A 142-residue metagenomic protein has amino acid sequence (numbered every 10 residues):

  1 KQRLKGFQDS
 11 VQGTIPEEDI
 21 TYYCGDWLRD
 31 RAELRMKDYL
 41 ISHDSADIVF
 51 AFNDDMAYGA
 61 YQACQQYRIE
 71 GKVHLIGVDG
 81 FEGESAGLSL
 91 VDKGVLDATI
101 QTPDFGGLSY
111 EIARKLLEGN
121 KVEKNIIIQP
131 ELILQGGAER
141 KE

Functional and structural regions predicted by a protein language model:
K1-Q8: Secondary-structure junction motif
F7, I20-L88: Hydrophobic alpha-helical
Q8-P16: Short helix-loop-beta junction
S10-V11, Q101-E142: Hinge/cleft segment of the Venus flytrap/periplasmic-binding protein
P16-D19, K72, V95-L96: A generic structural signal for alpha->beta connector loops
I20-Y22, L75, T99, N125 (+1 more regions): Conserved beta-strand scaffold positions in the cores of enzyme catalytic domains, especially in NTP/NDP-utilizing
L90-D104: Short beta-strand elements at the ligand-binding edges of bilobed clamshell
